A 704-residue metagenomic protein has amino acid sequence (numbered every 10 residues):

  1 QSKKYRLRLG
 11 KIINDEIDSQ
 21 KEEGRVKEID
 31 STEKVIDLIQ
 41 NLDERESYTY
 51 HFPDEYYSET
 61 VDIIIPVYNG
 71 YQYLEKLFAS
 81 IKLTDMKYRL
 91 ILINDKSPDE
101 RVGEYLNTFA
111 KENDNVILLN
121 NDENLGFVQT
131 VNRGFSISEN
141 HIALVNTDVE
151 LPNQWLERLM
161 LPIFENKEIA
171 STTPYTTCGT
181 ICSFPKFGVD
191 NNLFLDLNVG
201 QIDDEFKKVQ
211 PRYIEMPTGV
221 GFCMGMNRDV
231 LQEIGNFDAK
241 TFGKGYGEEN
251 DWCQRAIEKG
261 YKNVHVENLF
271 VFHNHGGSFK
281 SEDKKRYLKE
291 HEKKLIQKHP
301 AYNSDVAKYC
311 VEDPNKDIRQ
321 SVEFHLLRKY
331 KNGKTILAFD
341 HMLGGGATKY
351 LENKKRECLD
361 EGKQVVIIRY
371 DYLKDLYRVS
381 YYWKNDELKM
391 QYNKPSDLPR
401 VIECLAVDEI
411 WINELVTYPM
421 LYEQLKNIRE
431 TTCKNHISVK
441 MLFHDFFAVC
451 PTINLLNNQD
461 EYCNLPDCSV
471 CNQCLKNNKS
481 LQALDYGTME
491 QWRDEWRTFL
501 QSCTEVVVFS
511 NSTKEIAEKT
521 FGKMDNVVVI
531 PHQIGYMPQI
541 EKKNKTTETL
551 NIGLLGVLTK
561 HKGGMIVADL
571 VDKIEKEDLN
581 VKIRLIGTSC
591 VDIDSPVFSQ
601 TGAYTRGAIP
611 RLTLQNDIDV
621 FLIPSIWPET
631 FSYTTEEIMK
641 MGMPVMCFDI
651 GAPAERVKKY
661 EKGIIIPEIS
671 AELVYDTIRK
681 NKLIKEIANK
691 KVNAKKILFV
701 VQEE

Functional and structural regions predicted by a protein language model:
S2-T60, Q72-Y73, I202-E205, L288-L337 (+9 more regions): Non-catalytic membrane-proximal stalk/linker segments that position and tether the catalytic domains
A79-Y88: Short, acidic, metal-binding catalytic loop of nucleotide-sugar glycosyltransferases
N94-Y105, E123: A conserved acidic beta->alpha catalytic loop
N121-S138: Glycine-rich, basic loop-to-helix element that forms the pyrophosphate-binding segment of sugar-nucleotide handling
E139-E150: Short beta-strand-to-loop acidic/aromatic patch adjacent to the donor-nucleotide binding site
V149-N191: Conserved donor NDP-sugar-binding/catalytic core segment of glycosyltransferases
Q154, R158-L159, E215-G235, T241-F270: A short, conserved alpha-helix in the catalytic core of glycosyltransferases
C178, N191-D229: A recurrent flexible, glycine/aromatic-enriched loop bordering the glycosyltransferase active site that acts as
